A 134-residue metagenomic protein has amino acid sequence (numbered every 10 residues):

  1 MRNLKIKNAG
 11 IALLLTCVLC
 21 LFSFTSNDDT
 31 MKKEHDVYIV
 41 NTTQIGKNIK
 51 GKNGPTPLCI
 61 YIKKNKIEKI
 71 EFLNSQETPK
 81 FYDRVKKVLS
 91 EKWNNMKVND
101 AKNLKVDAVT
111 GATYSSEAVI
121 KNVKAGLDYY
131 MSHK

Functional and structural regions predicted by a protein language model:
R2, N8-I11, C20-K134: Flexible, solvent-exposed loop/hinge segments and secondary-structure transition points
L15-T16: Charge-dense, helix-prone N-terminal extensions
